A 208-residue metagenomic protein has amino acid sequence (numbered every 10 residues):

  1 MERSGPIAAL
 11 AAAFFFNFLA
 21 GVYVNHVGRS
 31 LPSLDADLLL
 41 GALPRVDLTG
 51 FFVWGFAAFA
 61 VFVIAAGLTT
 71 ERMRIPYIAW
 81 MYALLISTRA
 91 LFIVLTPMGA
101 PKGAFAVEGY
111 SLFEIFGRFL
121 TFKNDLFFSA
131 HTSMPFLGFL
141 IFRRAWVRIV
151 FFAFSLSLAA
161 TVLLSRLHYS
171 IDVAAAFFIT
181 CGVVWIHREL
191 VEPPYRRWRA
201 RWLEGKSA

Functional and structural regions predicted by a protein language model:
M1-A60, F105, L203-S207: N-terminal transmembrane-helix/juxtamembrane module of multi-pass inner/ER membrane proteins
G5-A13, P76-L84, V150-A153, I171: Alpha-helical transmembrane segments of integral membrane proteins
F15-L19, I86-F92, S155-R166: Aromatic-anchored segments of alpha-helical transmembrane domains
N25-L34, L38-L39, L68-R148, S155 (+1 more regions): Membrane-interface loops
F52-F59, S129, S133, A174-F178: Membrane-embedded alpha-helical segments of multi-pass membrane proteins, especially the transmembrane helices
A57-A60, A83, L137-G138, F152-S155 (+2 more regions): Residues within membrane-spanning alpha-helices of integral membrane proteins, especially the hydrophobic core/packing
D125-F127, S157-W185: Interfacial helix-loop-helix junctions of multi-pass membrane proteins
F139-R143, T180-R188: Hydrophobic transmembrane alpha-helices
